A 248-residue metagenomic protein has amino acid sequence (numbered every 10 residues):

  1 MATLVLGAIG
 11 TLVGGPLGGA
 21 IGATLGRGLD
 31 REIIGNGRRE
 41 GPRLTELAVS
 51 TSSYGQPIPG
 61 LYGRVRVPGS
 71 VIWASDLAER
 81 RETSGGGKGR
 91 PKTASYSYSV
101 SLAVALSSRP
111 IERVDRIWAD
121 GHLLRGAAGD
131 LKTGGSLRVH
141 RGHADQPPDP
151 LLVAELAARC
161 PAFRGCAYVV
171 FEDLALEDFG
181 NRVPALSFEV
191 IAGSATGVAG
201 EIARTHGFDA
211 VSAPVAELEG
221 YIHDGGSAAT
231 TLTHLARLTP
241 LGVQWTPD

Functional and structural regions predicted by a protein language model:
M1-G19, T205-H206: Short hydrophobic membrane-inserting alpha-helices and related fusion/pore-forming segments
P16, A20-P247: Polar, S/T/G-rich
